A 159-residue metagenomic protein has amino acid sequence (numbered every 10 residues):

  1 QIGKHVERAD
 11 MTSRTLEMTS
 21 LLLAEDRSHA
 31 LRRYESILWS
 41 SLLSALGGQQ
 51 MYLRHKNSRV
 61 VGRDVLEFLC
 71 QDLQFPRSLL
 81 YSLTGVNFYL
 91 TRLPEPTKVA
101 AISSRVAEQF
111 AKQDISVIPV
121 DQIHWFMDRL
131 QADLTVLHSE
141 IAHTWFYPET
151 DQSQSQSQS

Functional and structural regions predicted by a protein language model:
Q1-S159: Alpha-helical transmembrane segments and their helix-helix packing motifs
